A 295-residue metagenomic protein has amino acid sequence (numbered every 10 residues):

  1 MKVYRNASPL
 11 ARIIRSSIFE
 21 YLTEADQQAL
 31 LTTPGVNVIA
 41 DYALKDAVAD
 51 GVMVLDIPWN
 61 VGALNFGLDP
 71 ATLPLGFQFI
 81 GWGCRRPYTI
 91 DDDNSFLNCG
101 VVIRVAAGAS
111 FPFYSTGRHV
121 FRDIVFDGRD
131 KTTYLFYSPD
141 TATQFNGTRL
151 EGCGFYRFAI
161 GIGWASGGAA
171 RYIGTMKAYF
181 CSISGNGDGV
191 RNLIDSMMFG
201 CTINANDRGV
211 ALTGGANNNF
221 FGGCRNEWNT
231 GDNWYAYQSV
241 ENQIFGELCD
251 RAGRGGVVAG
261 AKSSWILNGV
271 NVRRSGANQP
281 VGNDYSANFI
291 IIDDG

Functional and structural regions predicted by a protein language model:
M1-R12, S17: Enriched but not universal
V3, V38, I103, F111-F113 (+5 more regions): Parallel beta-helix/beta-solenoid repeats that form elongated, surface-exposed shafts/blades used for receptor binding
I14-R15, F19, G161-G163, D195 (+1 more regions): Residues marking helix boundaries in flexible regions
S17-P58, N65-T72: Acidic Gly/Asp/Thr-rich repetitive segments characteristic of extracellular carbohydrate-active and adhesion proteins
K45-D46, A63-I80, R85-G147, W164-A170: Extracellular beta-strand-rich solenoid/capping regions of secreted or surface-exposed proteins that bind or remodel
K45-V52, T72-P74, Y114-T116, N192 (+3 more regions): Flexible, charged surface loops at secondary-structure boundaries
G76-G83, G117-G128, F145-R157, R171-G187 (+5 more regions): Right-handed parallel beta-helix
S110-P112, T132-S138, A159-G163, A169 (+5 more regions): Structural detector of coil-to-beta-strand junctions
